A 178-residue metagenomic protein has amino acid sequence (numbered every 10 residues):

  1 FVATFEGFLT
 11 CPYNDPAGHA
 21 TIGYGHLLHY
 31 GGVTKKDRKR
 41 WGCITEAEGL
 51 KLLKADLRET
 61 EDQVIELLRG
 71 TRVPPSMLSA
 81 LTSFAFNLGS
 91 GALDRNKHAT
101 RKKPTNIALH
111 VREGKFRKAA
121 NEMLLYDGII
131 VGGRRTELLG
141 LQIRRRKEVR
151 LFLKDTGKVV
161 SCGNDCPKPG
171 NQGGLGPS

Functional and structural regions predicted by a protein language model:
F1-F8, A17, H26-H29, A47-L50 (+3 more regions): Long, amphipathic alpha-helical surface segments
V2, I22, L81: Short, conserved catalytic/metal-binding motifs centered on acidic residues
N14-R38: Substrate-binding/active-site groove segments that recognize and process beta-1,4-linked N-acetyl-hexosamine
T34-L52: Short histidine-centered catalytic/ligand-binding loop motif
L57-T71: Amphipathic, heptad-repeat alpha-helical segments
R72-T82: Alpha-helical scaffolds flanking conserved acidic
S83-G91: Glycine-rich, acidic and aromatic/proline-enriched surface loops and short helix-turn segments that act as binding
